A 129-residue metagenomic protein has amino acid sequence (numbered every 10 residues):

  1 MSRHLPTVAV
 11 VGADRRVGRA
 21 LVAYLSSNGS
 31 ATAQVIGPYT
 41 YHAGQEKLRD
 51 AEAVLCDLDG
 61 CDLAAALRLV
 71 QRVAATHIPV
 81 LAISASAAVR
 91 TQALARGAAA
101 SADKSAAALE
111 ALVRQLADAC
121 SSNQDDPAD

Functional and structural regions predicted by a protein language model:
M1-A23, A107-D129: Non-catalytic signal-transmission and effector/linker regions of two-component phosphorelay proteins
V10-V11, V54-L58, A82-S84: Conserved beta-strand segments of the P-loop GTPase G domain that flank and frequently precede/overlap
D14-V17, D59-L63, A88: Short acidic, S/G/P-rich loop/turn micro-motifs used as interaction or catalytic elements
S30-T40: Short hydrophobic/Thr-rich beta-strand motif most characteristic of the beta2 strand and flanking loop of CheY-like
H42-G44, A53-V73: Conserved phosphotransfer microenvironments
E52-A53, A99: Conserved acidic residues
A74-L81: His-Asp phosphorelay/catalytic-motif detector in bacterial-type signaling
I83-R90, L94-A119: Output/docking surface of receiver
